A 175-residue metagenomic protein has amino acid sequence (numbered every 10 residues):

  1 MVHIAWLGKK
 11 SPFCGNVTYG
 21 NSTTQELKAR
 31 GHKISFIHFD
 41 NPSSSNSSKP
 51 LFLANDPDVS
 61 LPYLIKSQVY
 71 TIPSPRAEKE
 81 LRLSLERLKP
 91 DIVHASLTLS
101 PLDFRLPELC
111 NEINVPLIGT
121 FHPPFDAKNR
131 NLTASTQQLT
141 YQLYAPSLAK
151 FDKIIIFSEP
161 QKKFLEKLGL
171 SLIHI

Functional and structural regions predicted by a protein language model:
M1-S44, I113-V115: N-terminal subdomain of nucleotide-sugar transferases
N16-Y19, F39, S96, L102 (+1 more regions): Replace "coordinates the UDP/GDP/TDP-sugar" with "coordinates nucleotide-activated sugar donors
S48-L83: A short, charged, and often flexible helix/loop element on the N-terminal side of the glycosyltransferase catalytic
L85, K89-D91: Proline-aspartate-enriched helix->loop->beta-strand connector
V93-V115, G119-D126: An aromatic- and histidine-rich active-site surface loop
P116-I118, F125-K150, I156: Nucleotide-sugar donor phosphate/pyrophosphate-binding loop at the beta->alpha transition of glycosyltransferases
P160-K162: Alpha-helix capping/helix-boundary segments
I173-I175: Conserved small/polar residues in nucleotide/adenosyl-binding loops
